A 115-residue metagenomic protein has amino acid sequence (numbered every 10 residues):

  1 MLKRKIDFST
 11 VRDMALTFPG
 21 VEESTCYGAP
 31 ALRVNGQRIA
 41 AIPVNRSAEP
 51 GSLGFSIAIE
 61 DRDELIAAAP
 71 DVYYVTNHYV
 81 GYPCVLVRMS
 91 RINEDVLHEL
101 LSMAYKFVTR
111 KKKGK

Functional and structural regions predicted by a protein language model:
M1-K115: Charge-dense, helix-prone N-terminal extensions
